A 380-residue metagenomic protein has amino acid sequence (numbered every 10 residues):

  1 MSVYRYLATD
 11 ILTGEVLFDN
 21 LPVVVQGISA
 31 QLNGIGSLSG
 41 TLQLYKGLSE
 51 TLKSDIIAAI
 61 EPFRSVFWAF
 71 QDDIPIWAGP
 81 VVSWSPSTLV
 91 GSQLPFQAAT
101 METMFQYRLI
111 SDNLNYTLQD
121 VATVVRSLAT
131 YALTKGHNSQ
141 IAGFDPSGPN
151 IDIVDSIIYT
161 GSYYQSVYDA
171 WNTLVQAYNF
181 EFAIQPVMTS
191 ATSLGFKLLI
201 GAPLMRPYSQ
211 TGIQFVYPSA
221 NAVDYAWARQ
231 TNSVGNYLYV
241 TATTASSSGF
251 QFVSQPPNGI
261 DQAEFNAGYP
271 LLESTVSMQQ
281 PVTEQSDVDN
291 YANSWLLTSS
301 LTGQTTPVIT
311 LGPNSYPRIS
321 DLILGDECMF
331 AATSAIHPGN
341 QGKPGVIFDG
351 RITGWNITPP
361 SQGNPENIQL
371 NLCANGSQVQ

Functional and structural regions predicted by a protein language model:
M1, G47-E61, P186, L198 (+2 more regions): Short linear motifs in intrinsically disordered
M1-R126: Beta-strand-rich assembly/attachment modules of structural machines
S2-G14, N172, I200-Q362, G376-Q380: Acidic, small/polar-enriched beta strand-loop surface segments
I28-E50, S92-M104, V240, S299-S315 (+2 more regions): Oligomerization/assembly interface segments of phage tail-like spikes and tubes
G36, W77, L94, Y178-F180 (+3 more regions): Residues that flank catalytic or metal-binding motifs in active/ligand-binding sites
Y45, W84-P86, A99-T103, P203 (+3 more regions): Solvent-exposed coil/turn segments that connect beta secondary-structure elements in extracytoplasmic/periplasmic
W68-A98, A183-Q185, E327-Q369: Short beta-strand and beta-hairpin "edge-sheet" elements
A99-T231: Charged- and aromatic-enriched interaction segments used to assemble and dock large macromolecular complexes
